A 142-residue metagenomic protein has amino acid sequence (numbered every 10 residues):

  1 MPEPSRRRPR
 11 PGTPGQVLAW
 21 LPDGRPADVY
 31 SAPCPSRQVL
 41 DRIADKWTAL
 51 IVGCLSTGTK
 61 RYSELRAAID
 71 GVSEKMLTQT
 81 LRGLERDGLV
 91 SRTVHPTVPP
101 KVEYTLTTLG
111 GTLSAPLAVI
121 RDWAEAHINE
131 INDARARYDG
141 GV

Functional and structural regions predicted by a protein language model:
M1-I43: N-terminal leader segment of winged-helix/HTH proteins
P26-M76, E103: N-terminal helix-turn-helix DNA-binding core of bacterial DNA-binding proteins
L77, L81-L84: Basic amphipathic alpha-helical segments that dock to polyanions
G88: Glycine-centered, phosphate/nucleic-acid-interacting loop/turn motifs that mediate DNA/RNA or nucleotide
R92: Short beta-strand "wing" residues that participate in macromolecule-binding interfaces
P96-I120: Basic, amphipathic "hinge/linker" alpha-helix immediately C-terminal to the N-terminal HTH DNA-binding motif
D133-V142: Exposed, interaction-prone assembly regions rather than primary DNA-binding/catalytic cores
